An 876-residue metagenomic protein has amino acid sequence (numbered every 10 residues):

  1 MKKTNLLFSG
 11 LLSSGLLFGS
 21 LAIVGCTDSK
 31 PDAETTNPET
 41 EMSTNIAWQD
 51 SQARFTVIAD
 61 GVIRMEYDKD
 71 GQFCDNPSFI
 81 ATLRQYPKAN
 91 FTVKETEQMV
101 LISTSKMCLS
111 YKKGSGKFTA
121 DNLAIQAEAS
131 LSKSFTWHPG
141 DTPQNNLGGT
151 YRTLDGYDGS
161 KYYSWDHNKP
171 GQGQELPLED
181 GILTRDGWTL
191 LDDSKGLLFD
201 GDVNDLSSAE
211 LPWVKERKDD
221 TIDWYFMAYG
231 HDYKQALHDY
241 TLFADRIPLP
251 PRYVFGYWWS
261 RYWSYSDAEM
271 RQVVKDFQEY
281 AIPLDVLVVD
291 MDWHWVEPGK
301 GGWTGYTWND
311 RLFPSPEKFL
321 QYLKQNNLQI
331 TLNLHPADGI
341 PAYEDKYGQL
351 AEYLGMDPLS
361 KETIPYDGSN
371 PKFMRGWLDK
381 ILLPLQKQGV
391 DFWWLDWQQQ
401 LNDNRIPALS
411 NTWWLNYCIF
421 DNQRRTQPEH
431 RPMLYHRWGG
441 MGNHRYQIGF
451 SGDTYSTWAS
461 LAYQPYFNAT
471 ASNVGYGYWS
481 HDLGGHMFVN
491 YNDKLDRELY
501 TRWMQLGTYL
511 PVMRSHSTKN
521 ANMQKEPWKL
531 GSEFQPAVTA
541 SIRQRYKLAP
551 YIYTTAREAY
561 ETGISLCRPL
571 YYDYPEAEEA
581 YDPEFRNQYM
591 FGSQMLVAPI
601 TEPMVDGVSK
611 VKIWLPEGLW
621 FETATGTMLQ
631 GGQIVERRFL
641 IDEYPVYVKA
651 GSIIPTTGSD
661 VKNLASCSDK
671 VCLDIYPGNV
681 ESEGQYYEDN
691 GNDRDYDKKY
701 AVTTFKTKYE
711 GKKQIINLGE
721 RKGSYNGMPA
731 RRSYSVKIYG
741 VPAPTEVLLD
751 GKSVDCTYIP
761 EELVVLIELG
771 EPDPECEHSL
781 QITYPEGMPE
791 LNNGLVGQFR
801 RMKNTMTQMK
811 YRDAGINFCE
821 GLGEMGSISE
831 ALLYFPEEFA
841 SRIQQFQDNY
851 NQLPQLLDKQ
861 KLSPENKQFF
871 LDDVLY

Functional and structural regions predicted by a protein language model:
V24-G25: C-terminal motif of bacterial Sec signal peptides marking the signal peptidase cleavage site
F55, I63-M65, L101-L109, L596-P599 (+1 more regions): Short, well-ordered beta-strand segments enriched in hydrophobic/aromatic residues
I58-Q98: A low-complexity, Ser/Thr/Gly/Pro-enriched, surface-exposed linker/loop concept that marks segments flanking
P77-N90, L354-D357, E622-I641, E746-G770: Solvent-exposed beta-strand/loop surfaces of large extracellular or lumenal domains
K94-P251, R261, D267, V274-E279 (+4 more regions): Catalytic and substrate-binding clefts that recognize carbohydrates or anionic sugar/phosphate headgroups
T150, P283-V538, D573-E579, F585: Aromatic- and carboxylate-enriched substrate-binding clefts and catalytic-loop regions of carbohydrate-active enzymes
F420, M441-G449, Y463-Q464, A471-H481 (+3 more regions): Catalytic core of carbohydrate-active enzymes
A650-Y876: C-terminal low-complexity, glycine/proline- and small-hydrophobic-enriched intrinsically disordered tails that act as
